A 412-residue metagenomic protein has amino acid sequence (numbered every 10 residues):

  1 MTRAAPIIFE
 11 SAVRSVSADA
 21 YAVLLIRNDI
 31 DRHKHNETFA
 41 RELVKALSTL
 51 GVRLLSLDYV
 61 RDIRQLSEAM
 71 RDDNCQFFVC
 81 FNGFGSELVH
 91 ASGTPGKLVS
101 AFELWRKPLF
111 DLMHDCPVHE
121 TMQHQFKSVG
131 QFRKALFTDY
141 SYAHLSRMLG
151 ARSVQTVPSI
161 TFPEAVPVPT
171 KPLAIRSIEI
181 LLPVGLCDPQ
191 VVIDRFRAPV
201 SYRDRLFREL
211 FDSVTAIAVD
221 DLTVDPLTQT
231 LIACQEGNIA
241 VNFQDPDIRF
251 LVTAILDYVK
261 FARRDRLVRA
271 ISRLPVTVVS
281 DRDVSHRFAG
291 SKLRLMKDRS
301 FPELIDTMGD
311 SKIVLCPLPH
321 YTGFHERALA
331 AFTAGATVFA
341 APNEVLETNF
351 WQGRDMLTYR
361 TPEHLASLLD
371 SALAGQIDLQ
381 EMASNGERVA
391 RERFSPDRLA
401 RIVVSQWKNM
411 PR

Functional and structural regions predicted by a protein language model:
T2-R14, A22-I30, K34-M148, P163-V168 (+4 more regions): Extended catalytic core of nucleotide-activated donor transferases of GT-like folds
A4-S15, D19, I26-F39, M148-Y321 (+1 more regions): Nucleotide-sugar donor-binding catalytic core of glycosyltransferases
A18-D19, N74, W105, G130-Q131 (+5 more regions): Residue-level preference for short coil/turn positions at secondary-structure junctions
L24, L55, V79, F110 (+7 more regions): Hydrophobic/aromatic beta-strand patches that form the interior of the parallel beta-sheet core in alpha/beta enzyme
L24-R27, T38-L50, L55-Y59, K127-G130 (+3 more regions): Catalytic binding pocket for nucleotide-activated donors in carbohydrate/polymer assembly enzymes
L109-E120, F162-P172, C187-D188, L210-D220 (+2 more regions): A short, terminal or domain-edge coil/loop segment
